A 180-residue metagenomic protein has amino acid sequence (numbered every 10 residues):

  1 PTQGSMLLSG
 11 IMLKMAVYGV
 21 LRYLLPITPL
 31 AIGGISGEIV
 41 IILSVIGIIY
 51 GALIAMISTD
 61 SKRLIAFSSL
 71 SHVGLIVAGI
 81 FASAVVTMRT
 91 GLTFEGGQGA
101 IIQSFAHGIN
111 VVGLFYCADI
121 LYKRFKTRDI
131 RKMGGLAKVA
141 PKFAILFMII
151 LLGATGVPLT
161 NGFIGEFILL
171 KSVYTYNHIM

Functional and structural regions predicted by a protein language model:
P1-M180: Hydrophobic transmembrane alpha-helices and their helix-loop junctions in integral membrane proteins
